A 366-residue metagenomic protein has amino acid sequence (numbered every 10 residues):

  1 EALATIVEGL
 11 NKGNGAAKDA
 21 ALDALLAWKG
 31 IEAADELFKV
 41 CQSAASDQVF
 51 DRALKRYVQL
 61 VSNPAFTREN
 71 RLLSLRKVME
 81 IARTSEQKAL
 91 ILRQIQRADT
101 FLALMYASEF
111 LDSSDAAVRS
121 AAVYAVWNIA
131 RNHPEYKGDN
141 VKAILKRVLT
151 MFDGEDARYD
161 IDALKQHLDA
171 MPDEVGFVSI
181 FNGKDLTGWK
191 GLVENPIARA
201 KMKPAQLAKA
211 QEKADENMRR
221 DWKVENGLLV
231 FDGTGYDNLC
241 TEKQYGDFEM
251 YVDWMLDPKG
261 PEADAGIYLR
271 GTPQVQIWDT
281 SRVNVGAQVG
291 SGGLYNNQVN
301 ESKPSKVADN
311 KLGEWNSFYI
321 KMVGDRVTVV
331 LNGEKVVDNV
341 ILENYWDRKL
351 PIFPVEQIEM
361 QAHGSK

Functional and structural regions predicted by a protein language model:
E1, A21, A362-K366: Short, intrinsically disordered, charge-balanced linker/junction segments flanking boundaries in proteins
E1-N11, D19, G30-Q42, A65-M79 (+3 more regions): Amphipathic alpha-helical scaffolding segments comprising HEAT/armadillo-like alpha-solenoid repeats
G13-N14, A45-S46, R83-T84, S114-D115 (+1 more regions): Short inter-helical turns and helix N-cap capping residues of alpha-solenoid HEAT/ARM repeat scaffolds
K18, F50, L54, K88 (+3 more regions): Residue-level detector of extended alpha-helical repeat arrays and alpha-solenoid scaffolds
A24-A27, R56-Q59, K77, Q94-R97 (+5 more regions): Core register positions within helices of long alpha-helical scaffolds
A45-P64, S74, V123-R131, D279-R282 (+1 more regions): Beta-propeller blade termini and top-face loops
T150, Y159-K366: Carbohydrate-interacting regions of secretory-pathway proteins
